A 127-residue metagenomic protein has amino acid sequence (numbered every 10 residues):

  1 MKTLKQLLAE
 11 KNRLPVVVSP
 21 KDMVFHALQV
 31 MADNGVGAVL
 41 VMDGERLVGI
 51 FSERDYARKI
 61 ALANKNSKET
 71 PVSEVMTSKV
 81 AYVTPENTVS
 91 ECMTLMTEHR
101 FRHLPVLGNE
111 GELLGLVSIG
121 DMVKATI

Functional and structural regions predicted by a protein language model:
M1-I127: Tandem CBS (Cystathionine beta-synthase) repeat/Bateman regulatory domains
